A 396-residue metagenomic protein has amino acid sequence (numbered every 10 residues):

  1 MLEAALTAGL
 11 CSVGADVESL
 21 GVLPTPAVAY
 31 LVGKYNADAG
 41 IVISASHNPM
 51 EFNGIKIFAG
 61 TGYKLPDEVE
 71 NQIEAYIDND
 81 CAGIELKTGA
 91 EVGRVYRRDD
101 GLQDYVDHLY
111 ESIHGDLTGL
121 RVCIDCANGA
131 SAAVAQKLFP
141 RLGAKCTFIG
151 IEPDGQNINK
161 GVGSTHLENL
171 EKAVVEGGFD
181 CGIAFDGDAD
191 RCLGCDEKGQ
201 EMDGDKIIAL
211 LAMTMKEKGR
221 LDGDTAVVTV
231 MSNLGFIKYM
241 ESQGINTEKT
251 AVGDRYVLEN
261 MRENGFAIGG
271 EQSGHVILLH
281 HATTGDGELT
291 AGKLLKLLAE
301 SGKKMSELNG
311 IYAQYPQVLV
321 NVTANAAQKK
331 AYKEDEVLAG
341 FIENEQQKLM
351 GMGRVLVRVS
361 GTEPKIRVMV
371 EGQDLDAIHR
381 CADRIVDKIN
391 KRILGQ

Functional and structural regions predicted by a protein language model:
M1-F52, K137-C195: N-terminal small/polar loop signature for handling phosphorylated ligands or for N-terminal nucleophile
M1-V13, S19, D38-A39, V92-V122 (+1 more regions): An N-terminal, well-structured beta->alpha segment
C11, L20, A27, N71-V106 (+3 more regions): Proline/glycine-rich low-complexity loops and linkers
V28, I41, H47, L109 (+9 more regions): Buried hydrophobic positions in well-ordered alpha/beta secondary-structure cores of metabolic enzymes
E51-A75, C195-L211, H281-L298: A short, gly/pro- and small-residue-rich
F52, C181, K218-Q396: Phosphate-binding and adjacent anionic-ligand microenvironments
N53-G177: Gly/Ser/Thr-enriched, mixed-charge loops and adjacent short helices that form phosphate/oxyanion-binding elements
N128, G187, V359-E363: A generic beta-sheet turn/junction motif
